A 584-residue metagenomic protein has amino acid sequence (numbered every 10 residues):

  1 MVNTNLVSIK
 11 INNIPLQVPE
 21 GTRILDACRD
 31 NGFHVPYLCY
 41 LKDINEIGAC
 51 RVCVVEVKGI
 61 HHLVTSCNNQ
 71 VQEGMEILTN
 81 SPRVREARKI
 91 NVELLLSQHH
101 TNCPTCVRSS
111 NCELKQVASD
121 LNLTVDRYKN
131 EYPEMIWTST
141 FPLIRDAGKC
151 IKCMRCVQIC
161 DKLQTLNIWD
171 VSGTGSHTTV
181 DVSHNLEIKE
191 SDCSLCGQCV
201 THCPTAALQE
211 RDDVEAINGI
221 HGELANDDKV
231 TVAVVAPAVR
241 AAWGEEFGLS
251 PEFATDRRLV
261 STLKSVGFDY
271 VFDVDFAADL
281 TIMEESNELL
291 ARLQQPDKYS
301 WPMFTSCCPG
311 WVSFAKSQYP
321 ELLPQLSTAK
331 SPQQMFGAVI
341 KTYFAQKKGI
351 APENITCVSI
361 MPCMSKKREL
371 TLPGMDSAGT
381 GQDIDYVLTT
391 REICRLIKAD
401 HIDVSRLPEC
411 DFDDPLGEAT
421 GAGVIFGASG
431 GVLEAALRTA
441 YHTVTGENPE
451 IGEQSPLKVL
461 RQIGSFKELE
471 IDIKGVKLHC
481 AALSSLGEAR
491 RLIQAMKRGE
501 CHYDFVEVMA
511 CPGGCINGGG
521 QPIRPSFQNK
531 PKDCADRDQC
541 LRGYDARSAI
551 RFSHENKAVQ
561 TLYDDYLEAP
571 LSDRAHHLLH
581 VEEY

Functional and structural regions predicted by a protein language model:
M1-R23: Generic start-of-chain signal for non-secretory N-termini
S8, E20-G74, N80, V84 (+1 more regions): Iron-sulfur-associated redox domains of electron-transfer enzymes in respiratory and anaerobic energy metabolism
N12-I14, S183-N185, A238: Short strand-loop junctions, especially beta-strand C-caps/beta-turns that link beta-sheets to coils or alpha-helices
L16, T138, G148, S191 (+3 more regions): Residues that cap or flank secondary-structure elements
P19, F141, I151, S194 (+2 more regions): Residue-level recognition of alpha-helix initiation/capping sites
R51-L195, T201, L208-A225, V230: Fe-S ferredoxin-like electron-transfer domains and their immediately adjacent linker/connector regions across
N167, V200, I393-I397: Mobile "lid/hinge" segments at catalytic clefts and subdomain interfaces of large enzymes
